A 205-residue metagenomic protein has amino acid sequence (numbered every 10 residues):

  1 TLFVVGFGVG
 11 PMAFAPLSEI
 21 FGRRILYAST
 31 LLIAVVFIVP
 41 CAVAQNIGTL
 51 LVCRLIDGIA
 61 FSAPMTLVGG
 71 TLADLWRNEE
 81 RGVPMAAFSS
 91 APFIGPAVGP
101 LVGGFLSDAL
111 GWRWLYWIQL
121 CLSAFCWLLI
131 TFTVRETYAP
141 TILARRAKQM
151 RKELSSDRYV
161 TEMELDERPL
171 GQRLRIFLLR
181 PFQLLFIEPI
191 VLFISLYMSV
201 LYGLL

Functional and structural regions predicted by a protein language model:
T1-L205: A six-helix transmembrane bundle that forms the core substrate pathway of small-molecule transporters
